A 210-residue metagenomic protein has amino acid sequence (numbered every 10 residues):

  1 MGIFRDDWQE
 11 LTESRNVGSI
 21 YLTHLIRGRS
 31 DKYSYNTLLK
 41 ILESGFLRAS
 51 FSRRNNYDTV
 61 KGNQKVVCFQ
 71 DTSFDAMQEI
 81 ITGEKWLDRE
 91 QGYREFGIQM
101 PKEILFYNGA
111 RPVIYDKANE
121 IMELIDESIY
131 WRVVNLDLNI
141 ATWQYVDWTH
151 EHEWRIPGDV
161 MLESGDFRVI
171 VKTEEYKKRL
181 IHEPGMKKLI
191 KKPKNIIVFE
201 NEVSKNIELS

Functional and structural regions predicted by a protein language model:
M1-S210: NAD-dependent ADP-ribosyltransferases
